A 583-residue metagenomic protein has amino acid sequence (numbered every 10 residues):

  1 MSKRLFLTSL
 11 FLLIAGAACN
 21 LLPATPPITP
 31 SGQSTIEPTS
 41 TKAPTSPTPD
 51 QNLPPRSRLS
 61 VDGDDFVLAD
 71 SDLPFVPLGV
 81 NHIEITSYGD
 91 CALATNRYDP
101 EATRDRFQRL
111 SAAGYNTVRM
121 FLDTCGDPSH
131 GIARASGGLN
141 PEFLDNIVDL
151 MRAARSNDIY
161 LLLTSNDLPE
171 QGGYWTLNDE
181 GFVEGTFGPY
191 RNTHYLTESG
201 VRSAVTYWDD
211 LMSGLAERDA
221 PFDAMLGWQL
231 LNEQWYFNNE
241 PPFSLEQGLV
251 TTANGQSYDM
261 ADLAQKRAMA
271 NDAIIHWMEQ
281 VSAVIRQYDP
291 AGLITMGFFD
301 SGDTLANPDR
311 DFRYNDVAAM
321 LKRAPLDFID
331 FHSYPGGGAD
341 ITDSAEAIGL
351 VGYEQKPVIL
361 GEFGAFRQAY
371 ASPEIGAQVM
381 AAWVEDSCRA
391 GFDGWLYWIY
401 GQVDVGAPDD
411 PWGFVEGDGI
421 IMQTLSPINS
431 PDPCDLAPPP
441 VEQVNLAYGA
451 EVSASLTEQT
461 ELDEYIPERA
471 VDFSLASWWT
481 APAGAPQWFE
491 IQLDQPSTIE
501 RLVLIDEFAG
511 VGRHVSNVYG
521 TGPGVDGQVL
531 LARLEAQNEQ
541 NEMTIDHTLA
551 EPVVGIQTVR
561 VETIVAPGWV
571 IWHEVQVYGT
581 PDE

Functional and structural regions predicted by a protein language model:
G16-N52, P438-V441, E583: Ser/Thr-rich, Proline-interspersed low-complexity disordered segments
R56-G63, V67-L326, P335-A339, A369-S372 (+3 more regions): Active-site mouth of glycoside hydrolases
R323-A324, Q378-V444: Aromatic-rich peripheral "rim/lid" segments of glycoside hydrolase catalytic domains that contact and position glycan
L436-D494, E507-G512, R533-E542, Q576-E583: Disordered, acidic Ser/Thr/Pro-rich linker "stalks" and the adjacent N-terminal cap of the next globular domain
A485-P486, D494-R501, G555-I556: Extended extracellular/luminal ectodomain segments enriched in beta-structured repeat modules
T498-A509, V561: A short beta-strand element within beta-rich, extracytoplasmic domains of secreted/secretory-pathway proteins
V511-V525: Short, surface-exposed beta-strand/strand-loop-strand elements in extracellular ectodomains
V561-G568: Short beta-strand-plus-loop segments that form exposed binding edges in beta-rich domains
